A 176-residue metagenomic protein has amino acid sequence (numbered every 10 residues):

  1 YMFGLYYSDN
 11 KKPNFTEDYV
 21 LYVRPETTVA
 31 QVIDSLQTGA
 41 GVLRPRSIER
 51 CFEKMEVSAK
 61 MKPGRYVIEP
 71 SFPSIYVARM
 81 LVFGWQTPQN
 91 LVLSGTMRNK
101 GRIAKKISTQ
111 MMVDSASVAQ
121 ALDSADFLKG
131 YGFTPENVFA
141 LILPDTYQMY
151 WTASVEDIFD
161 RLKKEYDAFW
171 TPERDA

Functional and structural regions predicted by a protein language model:
Y1-A176: Conserved catalytic or metal-liganding residues and their short signature motifs at active sites of enzymes
